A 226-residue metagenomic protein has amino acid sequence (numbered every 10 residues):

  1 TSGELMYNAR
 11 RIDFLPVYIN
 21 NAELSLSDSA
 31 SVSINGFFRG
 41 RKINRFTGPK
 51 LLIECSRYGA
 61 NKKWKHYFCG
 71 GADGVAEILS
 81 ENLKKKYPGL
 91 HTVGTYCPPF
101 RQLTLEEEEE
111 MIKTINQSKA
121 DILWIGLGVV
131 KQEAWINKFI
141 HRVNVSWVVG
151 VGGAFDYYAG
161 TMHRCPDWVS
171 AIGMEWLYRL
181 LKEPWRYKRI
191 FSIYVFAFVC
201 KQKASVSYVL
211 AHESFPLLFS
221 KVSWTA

Functional and structural regions predicted by a protein language model:
T1-K50: N-terminal nucleotide/polyanion-binding subdomain common to many enzyme families
S2-M6, V32, L127-Q132, A154-F155: Short glycine-rich anion-binding loops that position phosphate/pyrophosphate groups of nucleotides and phosphorylated
E23, V93, D121, S146: Conserved acidic residues
S31-G36, R164-S220: A transmembrane-helix-recognition feature enriched in membrane-embedded lipid enzymes and envelope glyco-/phospholipid
S33-T114, S118-K119: Conserved beta-alpha
S80, E133-R142: Short Gly/Thr/Asp-enriched flexible loops that form oxyanion-binding sites at enzyme active sites
C97-L103, S146-K182: Short, flexible loop segments at boundaries between secondary-structure elements
I115-V129, V145: Proline-aspartate-enriched helix->loop->beta-strand connector
